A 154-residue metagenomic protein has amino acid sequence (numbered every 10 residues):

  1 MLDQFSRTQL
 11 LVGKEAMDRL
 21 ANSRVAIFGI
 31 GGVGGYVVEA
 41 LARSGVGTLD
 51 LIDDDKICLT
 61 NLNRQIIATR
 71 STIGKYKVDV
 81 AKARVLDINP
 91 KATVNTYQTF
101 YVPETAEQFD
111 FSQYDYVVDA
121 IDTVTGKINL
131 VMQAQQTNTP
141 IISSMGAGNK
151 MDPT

Functional and structural regions predicted by a protein language model:
M1-A26: N-terminal charged helix/coil linker that caps or initiates catalytic domains
I27-G29, I52: Conserved N-terminal Rossmann-fold NAD(P)-binding element of oxidoreductases
V33-G34: Hydrophobic/small residue at the entry helix of a nucleotide-binding pocket
L41: Aromatic pocket-lining residues of Rossmann-like dinucleotide-binding sites
V46, L51-N89: Glycine-rich phosphate-binding loop and adjoining beta1-alpha1-beta2 segment of Rossmann-like nucleotide-binding folds
S71, A92-Y101: Conserved SAM-binding strand-loop segment of SAM-dependent methyltransferases
E104-Q113: Short amphipathic alpha-helix with an adjacent loop that forms part of the alpha/beta core around
D115-T154: E1/E1-like adenylate-forming module used to activate ubiquitin-like modifiers and sulfur-carrier proteins
